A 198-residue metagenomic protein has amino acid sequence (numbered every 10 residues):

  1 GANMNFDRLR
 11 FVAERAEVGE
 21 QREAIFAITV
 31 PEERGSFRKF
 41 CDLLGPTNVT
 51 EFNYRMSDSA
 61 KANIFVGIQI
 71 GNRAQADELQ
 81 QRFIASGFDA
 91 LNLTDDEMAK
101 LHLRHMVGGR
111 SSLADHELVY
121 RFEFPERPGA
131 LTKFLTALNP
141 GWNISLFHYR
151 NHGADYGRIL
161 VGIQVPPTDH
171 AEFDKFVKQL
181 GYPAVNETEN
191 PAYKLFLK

Functional and structural regions predicted by a protein language model:
M4-K198: A conserved regulatory-domain signal marking ACT and ACT-like small-molecule sensing domains and adjacent regulatory
